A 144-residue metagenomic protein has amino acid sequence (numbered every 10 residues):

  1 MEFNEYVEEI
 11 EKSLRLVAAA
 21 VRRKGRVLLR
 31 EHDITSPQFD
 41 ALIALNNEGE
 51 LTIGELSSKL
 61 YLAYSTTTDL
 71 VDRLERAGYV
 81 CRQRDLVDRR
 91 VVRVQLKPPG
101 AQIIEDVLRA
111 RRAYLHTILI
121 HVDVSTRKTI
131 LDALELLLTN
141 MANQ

Functional and structural regions predicted by a protein language model:
M1-E5, S125-Q144: C-terminal regulatory/oligomerization modules of transcriptional regulators
M1-H32: N-terminal leader segment of winged-helix/HTH proteins
R22, D72-L131: Charged, amphipathic alpha-helical coiled-coil/dimerization segments
R23-A63: N-terminal helix-turn-helix DNA-binding core of bacterial DNA-binding proteins
R26, I53, Y61-Y64, R76 (+3 more regions): Anionic, Ser/Thr-rich low-complexity intrinsically disordered regions
I43-N47, L108, E135: Short, locally clustered residues in the helix-turn-helix/winged-helix DNA-binding domain
I53-G54, S65, D72, V92: Residues within helix-turn-helix
